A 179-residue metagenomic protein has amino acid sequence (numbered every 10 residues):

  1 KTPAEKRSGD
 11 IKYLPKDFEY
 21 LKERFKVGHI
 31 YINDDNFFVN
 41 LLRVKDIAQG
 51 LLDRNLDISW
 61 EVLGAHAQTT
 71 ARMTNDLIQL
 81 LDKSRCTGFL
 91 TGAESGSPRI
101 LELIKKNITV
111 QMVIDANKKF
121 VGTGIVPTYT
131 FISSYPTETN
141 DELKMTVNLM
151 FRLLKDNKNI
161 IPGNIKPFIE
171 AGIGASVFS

Functional and structural regions predicted by a protein language model:
K1-P127, Y135: Radical SAM [4Fe-4S] cluster-binding motif and immediate context
D17, I47-Q49, T146-K158: Short, well-ordered amphipathic alpha-helices
L42, R99, L103-I104, S133-D141 (+1 more regions): Flexible glycine/acidic-rich beta-alpha junction loops that bind and position SAM and/or redox cofactors in anaerobic
D76-L77, P136-L153: Catalytic cores of alpha/beta
T130: Short acidic/histidine-rich active-site segments
